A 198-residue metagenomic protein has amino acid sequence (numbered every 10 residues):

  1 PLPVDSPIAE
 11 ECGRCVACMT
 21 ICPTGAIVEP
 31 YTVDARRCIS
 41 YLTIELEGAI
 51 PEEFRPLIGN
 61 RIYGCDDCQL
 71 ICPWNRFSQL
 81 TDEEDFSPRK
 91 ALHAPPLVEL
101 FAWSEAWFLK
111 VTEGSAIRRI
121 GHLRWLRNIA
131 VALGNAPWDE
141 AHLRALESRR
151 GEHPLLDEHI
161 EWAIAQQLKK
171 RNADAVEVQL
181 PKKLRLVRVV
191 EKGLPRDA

Functional and structural regions predicted by a protein language model:
P1-T20: Glycine-rich adenosyl-nucleotide cofactor-binding module
A17-S40, R61-D85: Iron-sulfur cluster-binding cysteine motifs and their immediate structural context in ferredoxin-like electron-transfer
S40-G64: Acidic/histidine-rich catalytic neighborhood
R89-L123, A130: Alpha-helical adaptor scaffolds
W107-V111, W138-R150, K169-P181: Amphipathic alpha-helical scaffolding segments comprising HEAT/armadillo-like alpha-solenoid repeats
R119-R124, H153-E158: Alpha-helix N-cap/helix-start positions at coil->helix boundaries
L126-P137, E158-K169: Structural detector for internal amphipathic alpha-helices that build alpha-solenoid repeat scaffolds
A165-A198: Radical SAM enzyme core and accessory elements
